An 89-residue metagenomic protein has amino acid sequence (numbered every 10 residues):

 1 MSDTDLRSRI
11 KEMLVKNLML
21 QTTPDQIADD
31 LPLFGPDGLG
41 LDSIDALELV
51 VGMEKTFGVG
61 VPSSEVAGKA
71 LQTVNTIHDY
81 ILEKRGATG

Functional and structural regions predicted by a protein language model:
M1-L41, E48-V51, K55-G89: Phosphopantetheine-dependent thiolation modules in NRPS/PKS and related acyl-activating systems
